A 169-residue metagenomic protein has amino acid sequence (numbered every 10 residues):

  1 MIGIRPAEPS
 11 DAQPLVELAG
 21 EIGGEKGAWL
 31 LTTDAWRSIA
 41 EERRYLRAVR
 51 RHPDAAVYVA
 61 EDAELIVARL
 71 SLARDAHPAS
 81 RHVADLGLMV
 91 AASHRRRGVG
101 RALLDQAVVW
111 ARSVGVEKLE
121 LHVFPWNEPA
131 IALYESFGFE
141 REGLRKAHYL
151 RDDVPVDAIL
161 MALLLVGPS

Functional and structural regions predicted by a protein language model:
G3, D85-M89, E120-H122, L160-A162: Short aromatic/hydrophobic contact patches that present stacked aromatics for nucleic-acid/ligand binding
G3-E17: A short beta-loop-alpha structural element at the N-terminal edge of CoA-dependent acyl/N-acetyltransferase catalytic
P9-S10, G23, W29, T33-S93 (+3 more regions): Acetyl-CoA-dependent GNAT
L65, A79, A91-D105, R112-V114 (+2 more regions): Conserved glycine-rich acetyl-CoA-binding loop
H82, G115, P155-D157: Residue-level preference for beta-strand/loop junctions
K118-F124, E135, E140-V156: Conserved catalytic-core motifs of GNAT/GCN5-like acyltransferases
P155-S169: Terminal substrate-recognition subdomain of acyl/acetyltransferases
